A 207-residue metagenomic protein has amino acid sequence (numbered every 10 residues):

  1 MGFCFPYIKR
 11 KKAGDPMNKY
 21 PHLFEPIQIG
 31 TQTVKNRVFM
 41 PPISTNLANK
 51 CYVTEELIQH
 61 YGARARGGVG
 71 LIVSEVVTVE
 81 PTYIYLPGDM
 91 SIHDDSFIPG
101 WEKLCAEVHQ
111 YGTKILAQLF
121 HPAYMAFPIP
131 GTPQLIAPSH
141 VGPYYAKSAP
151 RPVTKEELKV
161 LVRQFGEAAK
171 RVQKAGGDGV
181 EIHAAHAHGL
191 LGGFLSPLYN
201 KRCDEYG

Functional and structural regions predicted by a protein language model:
F5-G207: Flavin-dependent oxidoreductase catalytic cores
